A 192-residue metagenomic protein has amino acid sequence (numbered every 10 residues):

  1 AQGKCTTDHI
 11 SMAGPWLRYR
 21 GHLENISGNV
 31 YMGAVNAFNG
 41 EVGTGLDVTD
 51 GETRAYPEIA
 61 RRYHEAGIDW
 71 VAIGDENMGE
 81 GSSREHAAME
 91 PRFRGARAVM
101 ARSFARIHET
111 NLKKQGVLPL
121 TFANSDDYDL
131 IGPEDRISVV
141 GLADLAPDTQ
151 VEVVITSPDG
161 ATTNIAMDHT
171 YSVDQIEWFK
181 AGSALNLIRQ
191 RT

Functional and structural regions predicted by a protein language model:
A1-T192: Fe-S-dependent hydro-lyases/dehydratases of central metabolism
